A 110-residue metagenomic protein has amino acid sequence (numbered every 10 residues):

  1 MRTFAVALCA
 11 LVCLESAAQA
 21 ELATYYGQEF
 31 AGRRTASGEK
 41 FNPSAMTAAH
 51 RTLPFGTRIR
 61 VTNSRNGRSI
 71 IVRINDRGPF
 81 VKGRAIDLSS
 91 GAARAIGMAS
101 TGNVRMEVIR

Functional and structural regions predicted by a protein language model:
R2-A10, L14-R110: Secreted/periplasmic proteins
